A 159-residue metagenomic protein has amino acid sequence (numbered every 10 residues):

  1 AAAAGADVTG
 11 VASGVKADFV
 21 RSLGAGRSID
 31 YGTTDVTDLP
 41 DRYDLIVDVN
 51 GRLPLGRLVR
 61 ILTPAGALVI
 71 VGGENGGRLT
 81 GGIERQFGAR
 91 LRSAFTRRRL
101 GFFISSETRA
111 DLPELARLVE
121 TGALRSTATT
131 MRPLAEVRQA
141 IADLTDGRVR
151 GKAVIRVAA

Functional and structural regions predicted by a protein language model:
A1-A159: Terminal helix/beta-alpha structural elements that buttress the NAD(P)+-binding lobe
